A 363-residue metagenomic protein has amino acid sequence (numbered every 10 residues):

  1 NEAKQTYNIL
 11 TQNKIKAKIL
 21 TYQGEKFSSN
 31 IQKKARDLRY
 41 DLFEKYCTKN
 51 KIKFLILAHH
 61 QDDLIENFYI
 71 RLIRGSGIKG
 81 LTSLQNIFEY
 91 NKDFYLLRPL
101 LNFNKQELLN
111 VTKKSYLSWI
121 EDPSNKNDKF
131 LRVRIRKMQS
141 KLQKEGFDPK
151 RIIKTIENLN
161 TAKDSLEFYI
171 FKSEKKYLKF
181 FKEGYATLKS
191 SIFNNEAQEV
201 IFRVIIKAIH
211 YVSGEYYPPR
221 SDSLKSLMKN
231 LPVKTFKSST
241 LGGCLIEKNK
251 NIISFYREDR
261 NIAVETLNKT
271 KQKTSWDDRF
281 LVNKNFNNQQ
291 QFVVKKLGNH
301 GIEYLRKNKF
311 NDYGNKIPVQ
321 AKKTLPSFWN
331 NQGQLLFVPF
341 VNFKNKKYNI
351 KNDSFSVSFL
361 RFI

Functional and structural regions predicted by a protein language model:
N1-M138: Core alpha/beta nucleotide-donor-binding catalytic domains of modification enzymes
T11, T48, Q143-K144, H210: A general structural signal for alpha-helical elements within enzymatic catalytic domains
Y22-G24, L38, F88-D93, K137 (+2 more regions): AMP-forming adenylation/ATP pyrophosphatase catalytic core
L57, P123, N127, R151 (+2 more regions): Short, surface-exposed helix-loop/turn micro-motifs enriched in polar/charged residues
L64, R134, R151, V200-V204: Residue-level detector of well-ordered alpha-helical segments, enriched for hydrophobic/aromatic packing positions
N125-V133, K150-T161: Internal, active-site/partner-interface "lid" segment
L142-I152: Inter-helical turn/loop segments and adjacent helix faces that build the functional surface of alpha-helical bundle
